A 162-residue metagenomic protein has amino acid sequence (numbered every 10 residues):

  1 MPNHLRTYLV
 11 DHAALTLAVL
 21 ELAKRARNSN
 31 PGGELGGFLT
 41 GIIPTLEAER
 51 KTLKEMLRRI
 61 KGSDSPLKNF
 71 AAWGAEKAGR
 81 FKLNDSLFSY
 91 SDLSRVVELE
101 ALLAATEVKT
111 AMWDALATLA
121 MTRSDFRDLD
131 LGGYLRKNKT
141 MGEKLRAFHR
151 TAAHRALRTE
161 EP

Functional and structural regions predicted by a protein language model:
M1-N30, V97-A120: Alpha-helical bundle segments that constitute or directly flank the non-heme di-iron/ferroxidase center
H4-H12, G33-E55, E98-L102, R127-N138: Alpha-helical scaffold segments that form or flank carboxylate-/histidine-based iron centers
H12, V19, A26, E49 (+8 more regions): Amphipathic alpha-helices that form helix-helix packing interfaces
R25-G37, I60-K61, L116-G132: Inter-helical turn/loop segments and adjacent helix faces that build the functional surface of alpha-helical bundle
M56, S63, E161-P162: Low-complexity intrinsically disordered segments
I60-D92: Carboxylate-rich helix-loop segments that flank metal/cofactor sites and access channels in metalloenzymes
D92-R95, A152-H154: Juxtamembrane/interfacial segments around transmembrane helices
L102-P162: Preference for long, well-ordered alpha-helical segments
